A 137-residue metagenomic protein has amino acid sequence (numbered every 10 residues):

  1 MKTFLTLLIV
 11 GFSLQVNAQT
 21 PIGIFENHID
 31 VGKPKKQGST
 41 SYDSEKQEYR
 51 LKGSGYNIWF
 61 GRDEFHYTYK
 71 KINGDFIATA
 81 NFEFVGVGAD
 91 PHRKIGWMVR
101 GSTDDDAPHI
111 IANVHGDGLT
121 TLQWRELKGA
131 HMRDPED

Functional and structural regions predicted by a protein language model:
M1-T20: Bacterial Sec-dependent N-terminal signal peptides
Q19-D137: Extracellular glycan-recognition regions
